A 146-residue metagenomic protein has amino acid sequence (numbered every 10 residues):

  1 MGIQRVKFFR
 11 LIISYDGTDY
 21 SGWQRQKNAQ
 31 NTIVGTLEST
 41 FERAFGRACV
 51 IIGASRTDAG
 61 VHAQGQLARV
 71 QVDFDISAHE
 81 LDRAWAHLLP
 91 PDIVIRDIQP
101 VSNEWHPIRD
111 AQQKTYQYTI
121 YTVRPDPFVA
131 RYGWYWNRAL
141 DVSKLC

Functional and structural regions predicted by a protein language model:
G2-C146: Structured-RNA-binding interfaces characteristic of tRNA pseudouridine synthases
